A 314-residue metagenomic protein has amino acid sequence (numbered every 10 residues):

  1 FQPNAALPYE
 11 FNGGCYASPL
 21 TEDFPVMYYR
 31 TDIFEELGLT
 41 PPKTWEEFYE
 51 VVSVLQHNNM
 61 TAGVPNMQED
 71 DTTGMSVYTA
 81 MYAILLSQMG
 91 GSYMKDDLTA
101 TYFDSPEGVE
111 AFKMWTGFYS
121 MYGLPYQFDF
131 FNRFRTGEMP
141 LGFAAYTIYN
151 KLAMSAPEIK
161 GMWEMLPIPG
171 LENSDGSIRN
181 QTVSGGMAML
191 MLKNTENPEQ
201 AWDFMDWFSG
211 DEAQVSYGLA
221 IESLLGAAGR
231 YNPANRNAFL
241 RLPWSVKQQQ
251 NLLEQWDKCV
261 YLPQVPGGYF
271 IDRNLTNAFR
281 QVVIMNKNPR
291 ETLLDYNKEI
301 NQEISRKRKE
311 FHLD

Functional and structural regions predicted by a protein language model:
F1-P25, T40, Y49, V77-Y78 (+3 more regions): Hinge/lid segment of periplasmic solute-binding proteins
L7-L20, P25, Y49-A100, M139-L141: Extracytoplasmic/periplasmic solute-binding protein
Y28-T31, S184-N197: A bilobed periplasmic-binding-protein/Venus flytrap-type ligand-binding module shared by bacterial periplasmic
V51-V54, D96-Y126, I168-L171: Glycine-centered hinge/linker elements that transmit conformational signals in sensory and ligand-binding systems
E107-M114, M187, E196-F208, S216 (+1 more regions): Short amphipathic alpha-helical coupling segments at ligand-binding clamshell hinges and other catalytic/signaling
P140-A145, E164: Paired acidic/hydrophobic, glycine-rich loop segments that form the ligand-binding mouth/hinge of periplasmic-binding
M162-L190: Periplasmic-binding protein-like
L166-G170, L219-N277, Q281, R306-D314: Long, aromatic- and glycine/proline-rich binding clefts that accommodate carbohydrate-like moieties
